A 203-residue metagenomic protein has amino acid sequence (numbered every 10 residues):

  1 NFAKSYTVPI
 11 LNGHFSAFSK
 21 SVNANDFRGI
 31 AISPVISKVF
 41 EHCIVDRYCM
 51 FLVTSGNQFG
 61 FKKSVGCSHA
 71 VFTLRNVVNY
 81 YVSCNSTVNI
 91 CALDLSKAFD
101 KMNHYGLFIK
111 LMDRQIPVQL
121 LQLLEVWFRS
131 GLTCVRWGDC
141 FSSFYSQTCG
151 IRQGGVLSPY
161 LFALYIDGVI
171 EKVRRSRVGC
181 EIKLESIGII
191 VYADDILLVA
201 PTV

Functional and structural regions predicted by a protein language model:
N1-L164: Conserved pre-catalytic core of RNA-dependent polymerases
I44-Q58, L161-A193, L197-L198: Active-site palm subdomain of RNA-directed nucleic acid polymerases
T202-V203: Helix N-cap motif at beta-to-alpha junctions
